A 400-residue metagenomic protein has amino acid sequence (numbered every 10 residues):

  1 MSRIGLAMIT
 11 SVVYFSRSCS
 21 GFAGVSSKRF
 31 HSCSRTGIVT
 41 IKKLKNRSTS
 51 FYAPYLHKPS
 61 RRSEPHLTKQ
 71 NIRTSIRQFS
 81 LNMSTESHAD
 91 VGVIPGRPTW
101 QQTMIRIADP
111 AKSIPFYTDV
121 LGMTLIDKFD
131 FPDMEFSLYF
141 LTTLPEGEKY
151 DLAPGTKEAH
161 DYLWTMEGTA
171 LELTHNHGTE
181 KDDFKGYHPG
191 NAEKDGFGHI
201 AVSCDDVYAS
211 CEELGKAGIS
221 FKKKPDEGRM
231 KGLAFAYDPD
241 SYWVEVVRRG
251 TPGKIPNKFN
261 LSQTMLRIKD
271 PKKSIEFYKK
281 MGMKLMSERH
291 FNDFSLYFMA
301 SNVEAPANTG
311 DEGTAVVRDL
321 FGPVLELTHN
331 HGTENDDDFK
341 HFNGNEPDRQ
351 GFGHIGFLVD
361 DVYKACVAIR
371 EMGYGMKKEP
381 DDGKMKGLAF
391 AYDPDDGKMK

Functional and structural regions predicted by a protein language model:
M1-Y55: N-terminal chloroplast transit peptides
I41-V91, T99: N-terminal organelle-targeting presequences
N71-I76, N82-G96, F129, S137-F140 (+4 more regions): Vicinal oxygen chelate
A89-V91, T99-A111, M123: The feature marks the first
P110-T124, D270-L285: Amphipathic alpha-helical segments
E146-G147, N176-E180, A305, N330-E334: Active-site/binding-pocket entry motifs
G147-T165, A307-R318: Short mixed-charge
